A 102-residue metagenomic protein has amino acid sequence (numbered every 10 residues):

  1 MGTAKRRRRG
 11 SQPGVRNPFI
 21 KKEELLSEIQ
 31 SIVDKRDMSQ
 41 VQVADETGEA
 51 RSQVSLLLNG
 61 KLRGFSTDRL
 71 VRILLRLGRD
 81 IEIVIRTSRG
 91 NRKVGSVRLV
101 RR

Functional and structural regions predicted by a protein language model:
M1-E28, N91-R102: N-terminal flexible/basic segments that precede or flank functional cores
I29, Q40, L70: Generic structural marker for isolated residues within well-ordered, non-membrane alpha-helices of soluble domains
V33-K35: Short amphipathic helical patch at the helix-1/turn junction of helix-turn-helix
D37-Q53: Short alpha-helical DNA-recognition segment
K61-S66: Short, solvent-exposed alpha-helical "recognition" segments
D68-I83: DNA major-groove recognition helix of helix-turn-helix/homeodomain DNA-binding modules
R79-K93: Short C-terminal boundary/hinge segments that cap the last helix of small helical domains
